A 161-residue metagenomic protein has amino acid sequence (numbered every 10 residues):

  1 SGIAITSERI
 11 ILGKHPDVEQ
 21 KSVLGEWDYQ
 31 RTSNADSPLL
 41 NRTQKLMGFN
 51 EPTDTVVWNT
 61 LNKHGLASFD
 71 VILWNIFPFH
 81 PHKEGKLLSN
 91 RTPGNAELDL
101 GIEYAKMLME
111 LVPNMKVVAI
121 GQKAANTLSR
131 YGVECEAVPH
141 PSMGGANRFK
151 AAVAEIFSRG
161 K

Functional and structural regions predicted by a protein language model:
S1-K116, N126, Y131: A polyanion-binding, active-site-adjacent surface
I76, Q122, P141: Active-site metal-binding loops of divalent metal-dependent hydrolases
V133-G160: Short, flexible loop segments at boundaries between secondary-structure elements
